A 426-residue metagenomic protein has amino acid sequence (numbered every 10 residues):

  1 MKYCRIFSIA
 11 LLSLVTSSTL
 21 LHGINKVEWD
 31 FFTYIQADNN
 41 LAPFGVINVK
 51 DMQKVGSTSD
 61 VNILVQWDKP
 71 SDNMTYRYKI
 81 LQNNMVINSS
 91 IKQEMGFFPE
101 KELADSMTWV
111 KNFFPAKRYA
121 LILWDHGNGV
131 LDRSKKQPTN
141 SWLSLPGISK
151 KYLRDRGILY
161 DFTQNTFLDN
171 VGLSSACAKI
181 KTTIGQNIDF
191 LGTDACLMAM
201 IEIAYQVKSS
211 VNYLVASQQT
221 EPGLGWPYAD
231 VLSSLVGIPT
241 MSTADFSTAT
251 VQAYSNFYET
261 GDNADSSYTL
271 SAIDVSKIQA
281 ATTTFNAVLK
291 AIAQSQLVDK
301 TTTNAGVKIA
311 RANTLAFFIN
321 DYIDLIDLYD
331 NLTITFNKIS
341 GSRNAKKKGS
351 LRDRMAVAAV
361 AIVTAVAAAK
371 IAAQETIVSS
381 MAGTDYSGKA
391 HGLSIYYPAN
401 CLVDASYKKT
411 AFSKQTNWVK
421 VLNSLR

Functional and structural regions predicted by a protein language model:
M1-S8: Bacterial N-terminal signal peptides that target proteins for export
S8-S17: Bacterial N-terminal signal peptides
T16-K26: Bacterial Sec-dependent signal peptides at the C-terminal "C-region" and cleavage site
I24-K117: N-terminal extension/subdomain marker
D30-Y34, N62-Q66, Y119-L123, D189-T193 (+2 more regions): Structural recognition of the beta-strand scaffold that forms the well-ordered cores of secreted hydrolase catalytic
N40-G45, D72-T75, G129-R133, M198-I203 (+2 more regions): Extracytoplasmic/secreted cell-surface and envelope-processing proteins
V65-I91, R118, I122-F167, Q219: Surface-exposed loop and adjacent secondary-structure segments within mature catalytic domains
S144-R426: Terminal, contiguous helix-loop blocks that mediate binding/assembly
